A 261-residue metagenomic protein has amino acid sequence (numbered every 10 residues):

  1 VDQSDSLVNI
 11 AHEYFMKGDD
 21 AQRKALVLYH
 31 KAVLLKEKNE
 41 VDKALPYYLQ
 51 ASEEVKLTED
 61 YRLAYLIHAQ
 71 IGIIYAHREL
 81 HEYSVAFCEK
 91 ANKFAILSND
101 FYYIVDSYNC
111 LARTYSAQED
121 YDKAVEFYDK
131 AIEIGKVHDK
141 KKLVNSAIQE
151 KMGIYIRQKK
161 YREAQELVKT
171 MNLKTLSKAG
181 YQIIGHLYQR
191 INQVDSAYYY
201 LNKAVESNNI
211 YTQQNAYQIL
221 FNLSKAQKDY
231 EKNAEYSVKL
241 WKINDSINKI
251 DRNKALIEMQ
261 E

Functional and structural regions predicted by a protein language model:
V1-I10, E40-Q50, H81-E89, Y121-D129 (+2 more regions): Helix-turn-helix repeat elements of alpha-solenoid scaffolds
V1-Y29: Post-signal peptide N-terminal segment of secreted/secretory-pathway proteins
D2-D5, D42, N172-K174, D195-Y198 (+1 more regions): Hydrophobic positions within repeat-based interaction scaffolds
L7, K24-L35, Y47, E54 (+12 more regions): TPR/Sel1-like alpha-solenoid repeat signature
N9-M16, L49-E59, E89-N99, K130-K136 (+3 more regions): Amphipathic alpha-helical segments of tetratricopeptide repeats
D60, A76-E79, S84, C88 (+2 more regions): Large, well-folded core regions of big proteins
